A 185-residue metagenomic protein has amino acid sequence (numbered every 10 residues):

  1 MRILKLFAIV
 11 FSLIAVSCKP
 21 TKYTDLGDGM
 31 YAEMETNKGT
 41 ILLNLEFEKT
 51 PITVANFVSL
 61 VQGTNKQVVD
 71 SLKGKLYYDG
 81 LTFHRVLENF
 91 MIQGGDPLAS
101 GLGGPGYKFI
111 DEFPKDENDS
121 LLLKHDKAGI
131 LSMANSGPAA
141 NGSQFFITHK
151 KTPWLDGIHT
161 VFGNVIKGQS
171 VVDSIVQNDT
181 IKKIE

Functional and structural regions predicted by a protein language model:
M1-T24: Bacterial Sec-dependent N-terminal signal peptides
S17-E185: Cyclophilin-like peptidyl-prolyl cis-trans isomerases
